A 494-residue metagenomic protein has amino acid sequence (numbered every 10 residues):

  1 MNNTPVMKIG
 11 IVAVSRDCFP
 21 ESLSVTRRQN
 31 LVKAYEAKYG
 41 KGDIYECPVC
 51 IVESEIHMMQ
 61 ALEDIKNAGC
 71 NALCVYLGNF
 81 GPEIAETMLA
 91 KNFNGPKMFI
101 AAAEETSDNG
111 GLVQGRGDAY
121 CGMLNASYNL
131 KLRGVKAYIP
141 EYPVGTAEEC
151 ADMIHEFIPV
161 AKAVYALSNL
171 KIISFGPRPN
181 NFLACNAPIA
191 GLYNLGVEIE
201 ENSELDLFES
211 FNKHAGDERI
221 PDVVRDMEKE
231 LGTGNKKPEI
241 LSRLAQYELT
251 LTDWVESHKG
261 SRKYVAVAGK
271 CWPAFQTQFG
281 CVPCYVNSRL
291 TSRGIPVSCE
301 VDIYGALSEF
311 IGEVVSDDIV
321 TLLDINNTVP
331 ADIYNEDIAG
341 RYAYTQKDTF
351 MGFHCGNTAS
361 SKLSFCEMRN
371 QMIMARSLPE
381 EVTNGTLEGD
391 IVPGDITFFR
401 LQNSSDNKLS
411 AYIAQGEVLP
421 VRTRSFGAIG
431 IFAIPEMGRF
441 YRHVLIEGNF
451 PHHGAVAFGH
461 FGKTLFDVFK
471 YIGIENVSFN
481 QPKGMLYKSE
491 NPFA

Functional and structural regions predicted by a protein language model:
M1-A37: N-terminal basic/disordered segments at the start of proteins
N2, M7-I9, D43, D108-V223 (+2 more regions): Cap/lid and interdomain-hinge subdomains that line or gate substrate/regulatory clefts in soluble alpha/beta enzymes
H57-C70, T87-L89, T250-G260: Short, well-structured alpha-helical segments in soluble
C70-N79, M98-I100, Y264-G269: Periplasmic-binding protein-like
M88-R116, Y120-S127, S288-V301: Short, acidic/small-residue loops that bind anionic groups at enzyme active sites
V224-V315: Long, internal scaffold/assembly segments composed of regular secondary structure
T291-F426: C-terminal catalytic subdomain
I373-A494: Extended hydrophobic packing segments that form well-structured cores
